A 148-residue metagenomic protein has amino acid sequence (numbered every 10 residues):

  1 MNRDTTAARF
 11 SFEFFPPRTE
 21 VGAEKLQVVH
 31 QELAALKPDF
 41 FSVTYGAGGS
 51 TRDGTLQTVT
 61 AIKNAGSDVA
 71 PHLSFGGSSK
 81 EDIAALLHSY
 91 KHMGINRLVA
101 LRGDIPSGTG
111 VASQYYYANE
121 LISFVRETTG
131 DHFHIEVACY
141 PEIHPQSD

Functional and structural regions predicted by a protein language model:
M1-V43: Conserved N-terminal beta1-alpha1 strand-loop-helix module at the mouth
T6-R9, K37-F40, A65-V69, G94-N96 (+1 more regions): Short, well-ordered coil/turn segments that N-cap beta-strands
R9-K25, V69-E81, H134-D148: Active-site mouth loops of central-metabolism enzymes
P17, P38-L56, G103-S113: Glycine-rich, proline-tolerant flexible connector loops at the mouths of alpha/beta enzymes
A23-Q31, T55-V59, A84-H88, A118-S123: Generic structural signal for well-ordered alpha-helices, preferentially at hydrophobic/aromatic core positions
G49-H72, Y115-V137: Alpha-helix-loop-beta-strand connector modules within alpha/beta enzyme cores
F75-S89, A112-Y116: Glycine-rich anion/phosphate-binding loops
R97-S147: Conserved anion-binding
